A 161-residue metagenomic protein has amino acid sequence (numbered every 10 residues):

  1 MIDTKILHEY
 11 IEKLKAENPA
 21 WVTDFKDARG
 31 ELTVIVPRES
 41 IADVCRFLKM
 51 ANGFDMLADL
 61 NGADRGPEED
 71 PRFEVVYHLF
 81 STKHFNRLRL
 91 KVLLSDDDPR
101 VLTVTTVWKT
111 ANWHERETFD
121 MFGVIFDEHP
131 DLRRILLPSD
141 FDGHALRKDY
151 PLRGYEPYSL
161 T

Functional and structural regions predicted by a protein language model:
M1-T161: Terminal low-complexity/charged segments
